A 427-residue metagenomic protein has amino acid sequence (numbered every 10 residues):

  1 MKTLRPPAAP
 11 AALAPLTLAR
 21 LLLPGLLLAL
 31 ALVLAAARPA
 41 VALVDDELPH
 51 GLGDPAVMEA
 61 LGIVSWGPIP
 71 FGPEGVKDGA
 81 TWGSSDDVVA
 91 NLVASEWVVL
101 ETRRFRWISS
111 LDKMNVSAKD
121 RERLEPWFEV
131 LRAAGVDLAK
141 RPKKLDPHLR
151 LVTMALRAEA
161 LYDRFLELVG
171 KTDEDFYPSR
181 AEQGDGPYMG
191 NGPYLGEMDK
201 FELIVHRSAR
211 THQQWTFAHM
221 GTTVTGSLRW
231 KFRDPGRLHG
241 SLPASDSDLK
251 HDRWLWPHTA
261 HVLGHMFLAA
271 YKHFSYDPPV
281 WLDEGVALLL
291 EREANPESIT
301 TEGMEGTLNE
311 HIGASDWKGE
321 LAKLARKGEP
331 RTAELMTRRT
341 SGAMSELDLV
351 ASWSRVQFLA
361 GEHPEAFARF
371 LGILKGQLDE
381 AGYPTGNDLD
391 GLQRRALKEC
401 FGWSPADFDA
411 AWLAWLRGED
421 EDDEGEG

Functional and structural regions predicted by a protein language model:
M1-A19: N-terminal secretory signal peptides that target proteins for export/translocation
A14, A19-A35: Bacterial N-terminal signal peptides
A29-R38, A270, E293, E297 (+1 more regions): Short hydrophobic alpha-helical membrane-anchoring segments
A40-K144, H148-E167, K398-G427: N-terminal low-structure segments adjacent to metalloprotease catalytic domains across cellular compartments
G53-D54, V262, W317: Non-catalytic C-terminal interaction regions
V89-A90, S247-D248, L349: Short hydrophobic/aromatic segments of transmembrane alpha-helices and their interfaces
W97, E101, F105-S275, P279 (+1 more regions): Juxtacatalytic substrate-recognition/specificity segment
T225-L242, W254, F274-G427: Acidic/His/Gly-enriched intrinsically disordered linker/tail segments that often contain short helix/coil "MoRF-like"
